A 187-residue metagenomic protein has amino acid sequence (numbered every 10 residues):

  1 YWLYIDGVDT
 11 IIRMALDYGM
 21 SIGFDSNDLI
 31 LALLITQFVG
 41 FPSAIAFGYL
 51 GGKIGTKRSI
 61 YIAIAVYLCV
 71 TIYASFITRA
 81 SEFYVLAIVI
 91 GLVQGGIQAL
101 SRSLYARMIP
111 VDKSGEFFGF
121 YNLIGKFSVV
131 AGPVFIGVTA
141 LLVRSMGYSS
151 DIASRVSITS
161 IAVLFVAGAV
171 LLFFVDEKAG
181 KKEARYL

Functional and structural regions predicted by a protein language model:
R13-L29: Short amphipathic helix-loop junctions that connect adjacent transmembrane helices in Major Facilitator Superfamily/SLC
S26-N27, V111-N122, S154: Loop-to-transmembrane helix entry/capping segments in MFS-fold secondary transporters and related SLC/MFSD carriers
P42-T56, A140: Helix-to-loop junctions at the C-terminal end of transmembrane segments in multipass secondary transporters
R58-Y73: Structural signature of the two symmetry-related core transmembrane helices
S75-A87: Helix-loop junctions at membrane interfaces in 12-TM secondary transporters
G96-P110: Intracellular juxtamembrane helix-capping segments at the cytosolic ends of symmetry-related transmembrane helices
V138-F165: A membrane-interface helix-boundary motif in multi-pass transporters
I158-L187: Multi-pass alpha-helical transporter architecture, strongest for 12-TM Major Facilitator/SLC carriers used
